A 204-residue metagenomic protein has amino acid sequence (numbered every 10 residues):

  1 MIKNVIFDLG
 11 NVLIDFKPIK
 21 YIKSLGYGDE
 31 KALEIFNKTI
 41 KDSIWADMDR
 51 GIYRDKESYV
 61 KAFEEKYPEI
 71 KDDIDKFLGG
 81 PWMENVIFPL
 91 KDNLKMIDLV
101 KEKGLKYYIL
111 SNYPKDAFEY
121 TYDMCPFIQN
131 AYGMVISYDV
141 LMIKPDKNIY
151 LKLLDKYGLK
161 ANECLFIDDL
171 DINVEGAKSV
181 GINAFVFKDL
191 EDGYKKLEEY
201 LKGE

Functional and structural regions predicted by a protein language model:
M1-F7, P114-K115, E119-E204: Asp-based, Mg2+/Mn2+-dependent phosphohydrolase catalytic module
M1-K41, S179-V180, D189-G193: Active-site neighborhood of HAD-like aspartate-dependent phosphohydrolases
D8-N11, G51, V100, I109 (+2 more regions): Generic structural signal for small/hydrophobic residues in well-ordered secondary structure, especially within
K20, S43, S58-A62, K95 (+5 more regions): Alpha-helical elements of Rossmann-like donor-binding domains used by nucleotide-donor carbohydrate transfer enzymes
I22, Y59-E64, P81-W82, P114-T121: Hydrophobic alpha-helical core bundles mediating ligand binding, dimerization, or RNAP-core interactions
K23-S24, A32-M48, L78-I87, K91: Helical cap/lid subdomains and adjacent loops of hydrolase enzymes that gate the active-site channel and determine
A46-L78: A metal-dependent, Asp-based hydrolase signature
D72, K76-Y108, K147: Short, acidic loop-to-helix structural element flanking the phosphoryl-transfer center in phosphate-processing enzymes
